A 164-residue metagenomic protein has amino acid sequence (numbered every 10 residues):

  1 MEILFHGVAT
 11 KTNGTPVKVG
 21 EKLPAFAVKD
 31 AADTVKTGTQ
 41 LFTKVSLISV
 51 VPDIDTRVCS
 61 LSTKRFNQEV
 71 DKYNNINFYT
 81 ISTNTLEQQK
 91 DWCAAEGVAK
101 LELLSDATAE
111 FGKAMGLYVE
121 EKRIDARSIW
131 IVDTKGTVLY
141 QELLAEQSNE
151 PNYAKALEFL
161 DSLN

Functional and structural regions predicted by a protein language model:
M1-N164: Chalcogenol-based redox active-site neighborhoods
